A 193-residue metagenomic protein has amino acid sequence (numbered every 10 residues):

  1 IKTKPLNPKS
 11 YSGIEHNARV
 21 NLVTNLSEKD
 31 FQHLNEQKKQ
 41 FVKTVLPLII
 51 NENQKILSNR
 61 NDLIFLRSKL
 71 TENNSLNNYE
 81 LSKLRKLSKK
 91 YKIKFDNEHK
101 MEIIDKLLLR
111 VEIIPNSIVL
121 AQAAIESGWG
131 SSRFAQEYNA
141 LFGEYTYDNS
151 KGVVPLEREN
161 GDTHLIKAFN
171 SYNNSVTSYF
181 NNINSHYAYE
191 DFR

Functional and structural regions predicted by a protein language model:
I1-A121, I125-R193: Catalytic cores of secreted/periplasmic lytic hydrolases that degrade extracellular macromolecules
